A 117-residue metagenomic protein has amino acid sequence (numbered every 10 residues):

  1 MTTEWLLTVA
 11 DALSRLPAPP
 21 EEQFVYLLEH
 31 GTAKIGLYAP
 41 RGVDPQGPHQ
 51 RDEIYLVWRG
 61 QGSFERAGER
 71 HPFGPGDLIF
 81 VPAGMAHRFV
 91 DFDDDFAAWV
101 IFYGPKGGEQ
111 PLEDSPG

Functional and structural regions predicted by a protein language model:
M1-L37, G42-G47, D114-G117: A short, N-terminal "cap"/entry segment at the start of jelly-roll beta-barrel domains of the cupin/DSBH fold
G31, E65-E69, F92: Short strand-coil-strand connectors
T32, R51, D95-F96: A structure-centric signal for secondary-structure junctions around beta-strands
H49-F64: Short, conserved beta-strand element in jelly-roll/cupin
G68-A83: Short acidic-glycine-tyrosine-enriched beta hairpin
G84-E109: Ligand-binding loop in jelly-roll beta-barrel domains
